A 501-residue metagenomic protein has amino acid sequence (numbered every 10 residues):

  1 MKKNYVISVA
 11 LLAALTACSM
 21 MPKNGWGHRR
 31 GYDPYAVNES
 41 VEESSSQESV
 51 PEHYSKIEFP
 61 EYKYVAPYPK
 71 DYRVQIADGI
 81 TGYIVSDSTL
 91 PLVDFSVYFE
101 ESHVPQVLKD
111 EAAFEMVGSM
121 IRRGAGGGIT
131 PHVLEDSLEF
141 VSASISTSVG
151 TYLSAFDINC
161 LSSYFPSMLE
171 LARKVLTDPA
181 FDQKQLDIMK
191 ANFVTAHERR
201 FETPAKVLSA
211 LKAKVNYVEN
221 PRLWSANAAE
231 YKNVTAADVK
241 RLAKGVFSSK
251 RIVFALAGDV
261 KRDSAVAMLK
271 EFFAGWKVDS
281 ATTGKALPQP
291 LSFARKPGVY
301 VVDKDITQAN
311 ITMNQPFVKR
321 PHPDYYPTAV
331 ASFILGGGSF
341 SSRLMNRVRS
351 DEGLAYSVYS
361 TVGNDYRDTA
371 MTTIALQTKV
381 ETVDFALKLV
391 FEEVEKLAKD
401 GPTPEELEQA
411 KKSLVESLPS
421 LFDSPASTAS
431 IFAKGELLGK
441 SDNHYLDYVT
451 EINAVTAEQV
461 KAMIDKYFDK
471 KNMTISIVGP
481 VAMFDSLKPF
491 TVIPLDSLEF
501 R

Functional and structural regions predicted by a protein language model:
T16-A17: C-terminal motif of bacterial Sec signal peptides marking the signal peptidase cleavage site
M21, R123-G128, I158-N192, G338-S339 (+2 more regions): M16/insulysin-pitrilysin zinc metalloprotease superfamily fold
G27, P34-E52, I57, V253-T312 (+2 more regions): An aromatic/glycine/proline-enriched structural segment found at the starts of mature extracellular/organellar domains
S44-Y54, A125, R200-K250, L269 (+3 more regions): Scaffold signal of the M16-like zinc-metallopeptidase fold and its non-catalytic homologs
S96-N159, E202, P221-S225, S339-L354: M16/MPP (pitrilysin/insulinase) zinc-metallopeptidase core fold and M16-derived inactive scaffolds
H103, T312-P316, G336-Q377: A structural supersecondary motif
N192-L211, P290-A309, N346-A355, D400-E451: Short acidic/His-enriched helical or mixed secondary-structure segments at domain edges of catalytic enzymes and some
A236-F272, K471-T474: Non-catalytic, conformational "gating/processing" segments within enzyme and secreted inhibitor domains
